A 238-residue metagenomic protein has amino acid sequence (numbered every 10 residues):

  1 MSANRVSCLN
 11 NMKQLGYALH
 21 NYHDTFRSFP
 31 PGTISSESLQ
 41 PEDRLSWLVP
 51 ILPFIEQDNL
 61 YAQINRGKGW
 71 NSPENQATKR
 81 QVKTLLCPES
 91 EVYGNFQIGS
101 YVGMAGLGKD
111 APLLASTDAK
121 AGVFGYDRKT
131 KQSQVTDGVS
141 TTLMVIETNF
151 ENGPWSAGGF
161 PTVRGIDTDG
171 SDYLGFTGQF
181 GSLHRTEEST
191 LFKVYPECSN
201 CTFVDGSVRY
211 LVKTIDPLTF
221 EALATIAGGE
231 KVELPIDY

Functional and structural regions predicted by a protein language model:
M1-Y238: Surface-exposed loop/linker segments characteristic of extracytoplasmic
